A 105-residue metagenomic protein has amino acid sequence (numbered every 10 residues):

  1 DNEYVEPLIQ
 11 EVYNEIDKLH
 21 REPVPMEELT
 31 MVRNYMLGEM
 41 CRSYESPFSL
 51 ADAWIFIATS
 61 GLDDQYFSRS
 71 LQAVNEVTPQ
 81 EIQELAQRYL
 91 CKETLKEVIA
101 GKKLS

Functional and structural regions predicted by a protein language model:
D1-P25: Extended amphipathic alpha-helical segments enriched in small hydrophobics
L19, E27-S105: C-terminal regions of mature proteins
